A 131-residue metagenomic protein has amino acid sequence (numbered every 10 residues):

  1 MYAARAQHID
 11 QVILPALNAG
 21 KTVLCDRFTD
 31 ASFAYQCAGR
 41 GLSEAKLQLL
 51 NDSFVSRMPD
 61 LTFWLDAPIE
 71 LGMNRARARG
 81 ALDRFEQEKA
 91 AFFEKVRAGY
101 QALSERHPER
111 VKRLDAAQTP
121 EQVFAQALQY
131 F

Functional and structural regions predicted by a protein language model:
M1-V55: ATP-dependent small-molecule kinase phosphotransfer cores that center on conserved nucleotide phosphate-binding segments
C25-R27, Q48, V55-R77: Conserved phosphate-donor/acceptor-positioning beta-strand/loop module used by diverse small-molecule
Y35, A67, A116: Short, conserved catalytic or interaction motifs in soluble domains
A38-R40, P59, A90, R97-A98: Short capping/connector residues at structural and topological boundaries
E70-F131: NTP-dependent small-molecule kinase module
